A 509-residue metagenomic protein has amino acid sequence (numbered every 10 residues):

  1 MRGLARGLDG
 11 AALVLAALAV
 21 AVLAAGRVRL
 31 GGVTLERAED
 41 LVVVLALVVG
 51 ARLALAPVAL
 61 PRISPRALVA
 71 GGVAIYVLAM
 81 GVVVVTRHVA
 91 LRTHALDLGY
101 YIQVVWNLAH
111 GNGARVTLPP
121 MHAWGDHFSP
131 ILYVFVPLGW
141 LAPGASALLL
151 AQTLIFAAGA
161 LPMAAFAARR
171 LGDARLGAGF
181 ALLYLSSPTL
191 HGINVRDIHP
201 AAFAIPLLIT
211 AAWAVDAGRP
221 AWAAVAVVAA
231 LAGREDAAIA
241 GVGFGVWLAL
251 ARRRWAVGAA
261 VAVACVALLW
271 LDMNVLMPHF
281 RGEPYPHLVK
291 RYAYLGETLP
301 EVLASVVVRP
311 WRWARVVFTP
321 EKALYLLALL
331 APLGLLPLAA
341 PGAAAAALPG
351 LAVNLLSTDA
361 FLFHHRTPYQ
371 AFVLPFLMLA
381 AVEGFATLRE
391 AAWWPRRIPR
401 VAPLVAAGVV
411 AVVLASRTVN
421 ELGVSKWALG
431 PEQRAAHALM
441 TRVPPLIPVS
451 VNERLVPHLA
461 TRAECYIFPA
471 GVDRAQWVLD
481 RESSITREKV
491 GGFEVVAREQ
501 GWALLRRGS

Functional and structural regions predicted by a protein language model:
M1-L15, L41-V82, A174, R254-A260: Start-transfer (signal-anchor) and selected internal transmembrane alpha helices of multi-pass inner/ER membrane
L35-V43, I239, A345-A392: Hydrophobic/aromatic-rich transmembrane helices and adjacent perimembrane loops
V69-V77, R175-A178, A262-V266, L388-R417: Signature aromatic-anchored transmembrane alpha helix within multi-pass, membrane-resident enzymes that catalyze glycan
A79-V83, T93, D97, N107-L108 (+4 more regions): Membrane-lumen/periplasm interface segments of specific transmembrane helices in polyprenyl phosphate-linked
G99-A123, P130-I131: Extracytosolic helix-loop segments that constitute the early lumenal/periplasmic catalytic or substrate-binding loops
S146-L171, T210: Transmembrane-helix motifs of polytopic, lipid-linked glycan transferases
A158, P162-A165, L183, N194 (+3 more regions): Specific aromatic-rich, kink-prone transmembrane helix
G177-S186, V227, L231: Short helix- or helix-capping micro-motifs that position conserved polar/aromatic residues at function-defining sites
